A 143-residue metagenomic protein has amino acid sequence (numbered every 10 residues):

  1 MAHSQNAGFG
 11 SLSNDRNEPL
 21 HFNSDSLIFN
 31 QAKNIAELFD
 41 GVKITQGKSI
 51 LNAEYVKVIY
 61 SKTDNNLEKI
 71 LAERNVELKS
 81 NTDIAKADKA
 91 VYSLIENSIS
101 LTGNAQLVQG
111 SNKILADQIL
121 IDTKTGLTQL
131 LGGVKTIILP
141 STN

Functional and structural regions predicted by a protein language model:
M1-N143: Mature-chain termini and adjacent capping regions
